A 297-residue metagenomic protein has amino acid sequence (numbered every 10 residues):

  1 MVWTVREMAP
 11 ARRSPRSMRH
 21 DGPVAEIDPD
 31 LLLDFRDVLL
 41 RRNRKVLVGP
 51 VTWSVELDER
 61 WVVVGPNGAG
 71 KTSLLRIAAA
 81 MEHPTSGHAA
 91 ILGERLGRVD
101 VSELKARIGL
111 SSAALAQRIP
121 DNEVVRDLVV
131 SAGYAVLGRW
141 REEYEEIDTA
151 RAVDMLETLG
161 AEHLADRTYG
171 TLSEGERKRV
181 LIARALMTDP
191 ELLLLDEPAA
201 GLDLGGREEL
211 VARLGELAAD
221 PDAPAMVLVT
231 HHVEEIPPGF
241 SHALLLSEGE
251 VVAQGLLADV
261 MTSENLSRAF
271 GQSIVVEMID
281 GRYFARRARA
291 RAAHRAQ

Functional and structural regions predicted by a protein language model:
A79: Helix-to-loop junction immediately C-terminal to a conserved catalytic motif
G87-G97: Conserved ABC transporter NBD signature motif
R95-G109, E145: ABC ATPase NBD coupling module
L115-T171: ABC-family P-loop ATPase nucleotide-binding domains
D189: Conserved catalytic motifs of ABC-family nucleotide-binding domains
L193-E197: Catalytic Walker B motif of ABC-type/P-loop ATPase nucleotide-binding domains
A269-Q297: ABC ATPase nucleotide-binding domains
